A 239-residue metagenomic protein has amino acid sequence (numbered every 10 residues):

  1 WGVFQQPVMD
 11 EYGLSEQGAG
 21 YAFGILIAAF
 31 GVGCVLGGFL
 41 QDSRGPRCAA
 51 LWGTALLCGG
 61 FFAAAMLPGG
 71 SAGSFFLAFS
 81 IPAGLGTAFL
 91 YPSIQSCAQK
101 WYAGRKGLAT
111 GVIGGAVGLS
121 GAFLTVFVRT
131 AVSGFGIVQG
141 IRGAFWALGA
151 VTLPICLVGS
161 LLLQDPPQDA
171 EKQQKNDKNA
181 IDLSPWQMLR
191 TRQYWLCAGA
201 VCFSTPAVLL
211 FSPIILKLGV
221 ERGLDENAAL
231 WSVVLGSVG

Functional and structural regions predicted by a protein language model:
W1-V8, W186-G239: Extracytoplasmic gate region of multi-pass secondary transporters
V8, T87-Y102, A109-T110, I215: Intracellular juxtamembrane helix-capping segments at the cytosolic ends of symmetry-related transmembrane helices
I27-V35, A122, S237: Residue-level signature of mid-helix packing/kink "hotspots" within the transmembrane helices of 12-pass Major
G33-P46: Helix-to-loop junctions at the C-terminal end of transmembrane segments in multipass secondary transporters
A55-G69: C-terminal ends and interior cores of transmembrane alpha-helices in multi-pass membrane transporters/permeases
G60, A72-F89, C202: Hydrophobic core of transmembrane alpha-helices in multi-pass small-molecule transporters, especially MFS/SLC-type
Y102-V126: Glycine-rich segments within core transmembrane alpha-helices of 12-TM secondary carriers
R142-L162: Symmetry-related core transmembrane helices of the 12-TM Major Facilitator Superfamily/SLC fold
